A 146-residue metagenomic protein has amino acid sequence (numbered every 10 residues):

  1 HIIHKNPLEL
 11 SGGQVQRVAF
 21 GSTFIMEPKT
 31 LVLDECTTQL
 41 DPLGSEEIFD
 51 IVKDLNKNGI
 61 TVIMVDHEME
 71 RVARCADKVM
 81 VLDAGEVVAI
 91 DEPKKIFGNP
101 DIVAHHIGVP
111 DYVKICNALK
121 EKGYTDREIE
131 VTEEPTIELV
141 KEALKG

Functional and structural regions predicted by a protein language model:
N6-L10, Q14: Conserved ABC ATPase signature
F20: Hydrophobic anchor residue at the start of the ABC signature
E27: Conserved catalytic motifs of ABC-family nucleotide-binding domains
L31-D34: Catalytic Walker B motif of ABC-type/P-loop ATPase nucleotide-binding domains
D66-H67: H-loop/switch region of ABC-family ATPase nucleotide-binding domains
V72-R74: A short, surface-exposed alpha-helical micro-motif characterized by mixed small hydrophobic and charged/polar residues
A84-G85: Conserved ABC ATPase "signature" C-loop
